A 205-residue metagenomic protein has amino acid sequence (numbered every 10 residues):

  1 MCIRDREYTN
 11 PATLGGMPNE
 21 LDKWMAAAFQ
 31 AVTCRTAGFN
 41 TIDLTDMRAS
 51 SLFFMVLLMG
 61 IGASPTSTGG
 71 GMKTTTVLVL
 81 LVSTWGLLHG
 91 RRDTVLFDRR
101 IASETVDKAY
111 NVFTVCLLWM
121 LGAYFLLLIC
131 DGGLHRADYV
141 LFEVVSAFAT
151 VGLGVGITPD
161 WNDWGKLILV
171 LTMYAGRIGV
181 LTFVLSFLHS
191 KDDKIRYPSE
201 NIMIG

Functional and structural regions predicted by a protein language model:
R4-G205: Membrane-proximal intracellular helices of multi-pass ion channels
